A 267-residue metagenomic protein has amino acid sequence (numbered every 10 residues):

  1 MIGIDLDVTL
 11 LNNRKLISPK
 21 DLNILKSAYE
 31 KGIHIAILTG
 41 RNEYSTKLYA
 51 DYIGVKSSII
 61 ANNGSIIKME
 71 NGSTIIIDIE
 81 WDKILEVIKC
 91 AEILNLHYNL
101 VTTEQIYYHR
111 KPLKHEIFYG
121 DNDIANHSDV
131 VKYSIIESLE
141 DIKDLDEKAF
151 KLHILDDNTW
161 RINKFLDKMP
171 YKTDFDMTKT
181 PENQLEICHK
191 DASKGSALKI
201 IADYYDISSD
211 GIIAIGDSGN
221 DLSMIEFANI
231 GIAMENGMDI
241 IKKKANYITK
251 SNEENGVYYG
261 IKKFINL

Functional and structural regions predicted by a protein language model:
M1, N12, S18, E186-L267: Mg2+-dependent phosphoryl-transfer enzymes with acidic/Ser/Thr/Gly-rich catalytic loops
M1-I4, N23: Non-catalytic pre-domain segments flanking phosphatase-related domains
V8, R41, G64, G216-S218: Active-site metal-binding loops of divalent metal-dependent hydrolases
L16-D121: Active-site phosphate-binding/coordination module
G32-A36, K56-S57, K151, D210-G211 (+1 more regions): Short active-site oxyanion
I53-V55, N62-N63, Y171-T173, F227-A228 (+1 more regions): Short, structured coil segments at secondary-structure junctions
K56-N63, F118-G120, M177-K179, G231-E235 (+1 more regions): Short hydrophobic/aromatic-enriched beta-strand-loop microsegments
L94-L96, V101-I215: Conserved acidic, metal-coordinating active-site core of Asp-based, Mg2+-dependent phosphoryl-transfer enzymes
